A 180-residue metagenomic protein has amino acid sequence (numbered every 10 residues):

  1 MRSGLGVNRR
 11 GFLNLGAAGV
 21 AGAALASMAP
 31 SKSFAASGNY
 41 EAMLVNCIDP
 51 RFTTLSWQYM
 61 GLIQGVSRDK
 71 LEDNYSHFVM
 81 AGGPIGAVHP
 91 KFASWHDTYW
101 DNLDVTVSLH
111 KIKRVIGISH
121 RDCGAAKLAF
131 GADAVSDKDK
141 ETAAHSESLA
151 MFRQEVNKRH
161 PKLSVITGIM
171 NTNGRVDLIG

Functional and structural regions predicted by a protein language model:
M1-V20: N-terminal secretory signal peptides and thylakoid transit peptides that target proteins across membranes
R2-V7, A35-E41, D49-T54, D97 (+2 more regions): Catalytic cores of secreted/periplasmic or lumenal enzymes
L15-V20, F34-A93, M170-V176: Short, conserved "active-site rim" segments that organize catalytic pockets and cofactor/ligand binding
G22-A24: Bacterial N-terminal signal peptides
D69-E141, H145: Short HxH-centered metal-ligating active-site micro-motif
